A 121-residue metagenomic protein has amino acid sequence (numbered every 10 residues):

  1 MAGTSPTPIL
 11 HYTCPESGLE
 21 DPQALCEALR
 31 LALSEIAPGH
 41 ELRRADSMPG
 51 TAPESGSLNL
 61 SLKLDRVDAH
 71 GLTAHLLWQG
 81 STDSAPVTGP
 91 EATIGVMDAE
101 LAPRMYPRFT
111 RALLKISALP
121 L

Functional and structural regions predicted by a protein language model:
M1-E35: A structural "domain/chain start" motif
S17-D21, L25, L64, M97-M105: Extracytoplasmic/periplasmic, Sec-exported soluble proteins
P22, C26, R30, T73 (+1 more regions): Extracytoplasmic/secreted envelope proteins and their assembly/folding machinery, especially bacterial periplasmic
L29-E41, L113-L121: Hydrophobic, Leu/Ile/Phe/Ala-enriched alpha-helical segments that form helix-helix packing faces
P38-E54: Short beta-strand->alpha-helix linker/helix-N-cap micro-motif that forms a surface specificity/interaction loop
S55-N59: Short, hydrophobic/aromatic-rich segments at coil-to-beta transitions
L60-E100: Amphipathic beta-strand/beta-sheet edge segments enriched in Tyr/Trp
A85, A92-L121: C-terminal/domain-edge helix-coil "capping" segments
